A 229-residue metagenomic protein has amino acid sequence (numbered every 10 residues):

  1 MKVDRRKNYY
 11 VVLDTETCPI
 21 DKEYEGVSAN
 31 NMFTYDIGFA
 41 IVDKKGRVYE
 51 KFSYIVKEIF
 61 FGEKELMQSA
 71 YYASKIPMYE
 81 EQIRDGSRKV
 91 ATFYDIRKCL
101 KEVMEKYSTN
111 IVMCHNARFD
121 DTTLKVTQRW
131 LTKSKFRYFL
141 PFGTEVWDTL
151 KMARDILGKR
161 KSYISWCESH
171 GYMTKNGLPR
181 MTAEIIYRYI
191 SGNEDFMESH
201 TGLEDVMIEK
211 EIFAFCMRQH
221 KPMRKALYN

Functional and structural regions predicted by a protein language model:
K2-K125: Conserved non-catalytic scaffold segment of RNase H-like nuclease domains
T15-C18, T149, E209: Ser/Thr-centric signal marking residues that sit in or immediately flank functional binding/regulatory motifs
I20-K22, R154, E211: Conserved protein kinase catalytic core
Y54-K57, F139-L157: A short, structured active-site edge motif that brings together acidic residues
F61-I83, T149-E204: Active-site-proximal helix-loop-helix substrate-binding element of RNase H-like nuclease domains
C99, V103-K106, W130, W166 (+1 more regions): Charge-rich, solvent-exposed alpha-helical interaction surfaces
I111-R118, T122-T123, Q128, W166-N229: Acidic, Mg2+-coordinating catalytic module of metal-dependent nucleases/exonucleases that use a two-metal-ion mechanism
R118-W147: Substrate-recognition/cap helix-loop segment adjacent to the acidic, metal-dependent catalytic center of Asp-based
